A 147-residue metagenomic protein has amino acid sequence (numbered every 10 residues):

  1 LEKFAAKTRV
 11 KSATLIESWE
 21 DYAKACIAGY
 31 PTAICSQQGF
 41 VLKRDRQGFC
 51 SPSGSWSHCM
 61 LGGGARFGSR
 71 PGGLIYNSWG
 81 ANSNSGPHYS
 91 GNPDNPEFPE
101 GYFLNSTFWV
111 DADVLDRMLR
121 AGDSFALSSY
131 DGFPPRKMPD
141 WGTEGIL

Functional and structural regions predicted by a protein language model:
L1-Y76, A81, S85-L147: Predominantly the structural core of cysteine protease catalytic domains
